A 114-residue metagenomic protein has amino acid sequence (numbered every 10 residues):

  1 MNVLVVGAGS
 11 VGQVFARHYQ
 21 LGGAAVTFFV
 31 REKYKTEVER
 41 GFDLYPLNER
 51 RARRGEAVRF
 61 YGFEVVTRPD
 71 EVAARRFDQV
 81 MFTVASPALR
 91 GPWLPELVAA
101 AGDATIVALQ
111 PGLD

Functional and structural regions predicted by a protein language model:
M1-R53: NAD(P)+-binding Rossmann beta1-loop-alpha1 motif at the extreme N-terminus of oxidoreductases
V58-D114: Rossmann-like NAD(P)(H) cofactor-binding subdomain of soluble oxidoreductases
